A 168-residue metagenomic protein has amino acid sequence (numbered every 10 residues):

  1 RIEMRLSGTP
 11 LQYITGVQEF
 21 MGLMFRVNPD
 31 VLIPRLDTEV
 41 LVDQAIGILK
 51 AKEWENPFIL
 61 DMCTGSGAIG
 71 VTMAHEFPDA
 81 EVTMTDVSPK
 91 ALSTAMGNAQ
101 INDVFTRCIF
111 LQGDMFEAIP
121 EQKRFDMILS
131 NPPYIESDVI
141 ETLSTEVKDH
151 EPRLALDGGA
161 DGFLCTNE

Functional and structural regions predicted by a protein language model:
R1-I48: Conserved AdoMet
G8-L11, S66, G70, R153 (+1 more regions): A general structural signal for well-ordered alpha-helical segments in protein cores
P10, P34, P132-P133, P152: Proline-centered helix-kink/hinge sites
V17, G22, V87-K90, R107 (+1 more regions): Cytosolic-biased juxtamembrane loops and peripheral soluble domains of multi-pass membrane proteins
P34, G65-S66, G162: Short glycine/threonine-rich catalytic loop with a Thr-x-Gly-x-Asp
V40-T142: Conserved SAM/SAH cofactor-binding pocket of Class I
Y134-C165: Mobile active-site "lid"/loop adjacent to the S-adenosyl-L-methionine
